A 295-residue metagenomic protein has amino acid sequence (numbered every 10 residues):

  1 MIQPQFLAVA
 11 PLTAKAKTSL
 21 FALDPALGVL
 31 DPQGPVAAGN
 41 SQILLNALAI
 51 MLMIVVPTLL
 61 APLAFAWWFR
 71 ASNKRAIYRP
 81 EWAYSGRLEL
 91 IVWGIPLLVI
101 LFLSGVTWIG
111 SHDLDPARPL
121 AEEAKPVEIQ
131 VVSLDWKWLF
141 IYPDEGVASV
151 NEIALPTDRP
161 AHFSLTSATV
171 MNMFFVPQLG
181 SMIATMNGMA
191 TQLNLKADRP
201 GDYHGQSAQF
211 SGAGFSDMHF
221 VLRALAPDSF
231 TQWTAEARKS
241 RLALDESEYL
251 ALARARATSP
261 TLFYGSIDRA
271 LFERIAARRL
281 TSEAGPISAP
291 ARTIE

Functional and structural regions predicted by a protein language model:
I2-T58: Hydrophobic alpha-helical segments
L20-L44, A66-E295: Non-transmembrane, membrane-proximal soluble domains of secreted or membrane proteins
A49, M53, P57-L60, I91 (+2 more regions): Residues within alpha-helical transmembrane segments of multi-pass membrane proteins, especially transporters, ion
V55-A71: Alpha-helical transmembrane segments
